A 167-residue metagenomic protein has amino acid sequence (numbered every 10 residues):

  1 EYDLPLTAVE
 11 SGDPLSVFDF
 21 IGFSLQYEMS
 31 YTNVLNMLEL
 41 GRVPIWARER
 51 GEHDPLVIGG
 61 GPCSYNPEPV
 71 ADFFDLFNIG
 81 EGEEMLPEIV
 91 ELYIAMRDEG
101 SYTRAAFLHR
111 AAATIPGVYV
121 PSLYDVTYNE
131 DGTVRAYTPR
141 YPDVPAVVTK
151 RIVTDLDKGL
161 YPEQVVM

Functional and structural regions predicted by a protein language model:
Y2-R140: Glycine-rich beta-alpha loop elements in corrinoid/cobalamin-binding modules across cobalamin-dependent enzymes
G132-M167: N-terminal [4Fe-4S]-dependent radical SAM core
